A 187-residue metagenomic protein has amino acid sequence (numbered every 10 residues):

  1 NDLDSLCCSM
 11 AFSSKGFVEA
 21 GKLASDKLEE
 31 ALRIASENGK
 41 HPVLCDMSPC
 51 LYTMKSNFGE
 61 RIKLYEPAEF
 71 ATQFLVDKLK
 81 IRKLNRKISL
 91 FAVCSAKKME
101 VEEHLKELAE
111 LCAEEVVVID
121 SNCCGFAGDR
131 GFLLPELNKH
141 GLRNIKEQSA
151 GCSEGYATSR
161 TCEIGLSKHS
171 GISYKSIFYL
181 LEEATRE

Functional and structural regions predicted by a protein language model:
N1-E187: Iron-sulfur cluster-binding electron-transfer modules in prokaryotic oxidoreductases
